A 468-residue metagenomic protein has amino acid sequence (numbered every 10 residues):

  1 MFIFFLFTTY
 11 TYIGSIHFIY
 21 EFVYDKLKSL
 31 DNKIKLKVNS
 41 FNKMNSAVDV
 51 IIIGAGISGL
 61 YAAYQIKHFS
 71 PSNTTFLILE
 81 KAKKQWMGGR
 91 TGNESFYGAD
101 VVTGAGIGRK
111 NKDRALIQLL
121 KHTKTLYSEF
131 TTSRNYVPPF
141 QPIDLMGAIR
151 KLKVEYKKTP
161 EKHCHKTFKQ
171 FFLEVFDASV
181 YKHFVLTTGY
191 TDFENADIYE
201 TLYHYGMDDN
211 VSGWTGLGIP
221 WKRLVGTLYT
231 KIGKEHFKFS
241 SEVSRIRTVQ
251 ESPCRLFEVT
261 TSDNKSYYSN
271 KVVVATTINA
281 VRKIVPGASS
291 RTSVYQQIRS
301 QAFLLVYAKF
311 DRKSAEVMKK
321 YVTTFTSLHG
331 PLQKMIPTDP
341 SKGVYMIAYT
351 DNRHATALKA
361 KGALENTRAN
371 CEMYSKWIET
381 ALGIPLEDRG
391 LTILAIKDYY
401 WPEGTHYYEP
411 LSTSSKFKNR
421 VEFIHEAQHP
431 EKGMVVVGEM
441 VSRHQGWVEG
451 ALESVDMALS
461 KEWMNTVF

Functional and structural regions predicted by a protein language model:
F5-D49, H68-N73: Extreme N-terminal leader/targeting segments of oxidoreductases
V48-F76: N-terminal Rossmann-like FAD-binding beta1-loop-alpha1 element of flavoenzymes
Y61, L332-F468: Conserved flavin/dinucleotide-binding core of flavoenzymes
K67-E94: Glycine-rich FAD pyrophosphate-binding loop
Y97-E161: Dinucleotide-binding Rossmann-like beta1-alpha1 core, especially the glycine-rich loop that anchors the ADP
K157-R255, S262, A275, A280 (+2 more regions): Active-site/ligand-binding neighborhood in enzyme catalytic cores
T248, S262-Y321: Central helical "cap/lid" subdomain
